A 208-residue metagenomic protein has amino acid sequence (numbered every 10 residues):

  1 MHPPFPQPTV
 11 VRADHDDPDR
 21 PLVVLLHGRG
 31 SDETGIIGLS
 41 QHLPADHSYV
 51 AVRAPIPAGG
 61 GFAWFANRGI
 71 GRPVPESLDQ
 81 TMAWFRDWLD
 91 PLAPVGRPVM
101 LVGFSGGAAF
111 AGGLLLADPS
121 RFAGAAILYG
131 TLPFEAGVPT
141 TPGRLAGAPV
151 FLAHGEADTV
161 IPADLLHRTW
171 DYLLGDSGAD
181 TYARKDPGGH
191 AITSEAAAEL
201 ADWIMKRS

Functional and structural regions predicted by a protein language model:
H2-V95: Serine-hydrolase catalytic machinery in alpha/beta-hydrolase-like enzymes
R20, R97, L145-V150, A179-D180: Short, proline-enriched alpha-helix->beta-strand connector loops that line the catalytic pocket of alpha/beta-hydrolase
G38, G113-A117: Active-site signature of alpha/beta-hydrolase-fold catalytic machinery across serine- and Asp/Cys-nucleophile hydrolases
G61-R68, G130-V150: Flexible "cap/lid" loop of the alpha/beta hydrolase fold
V102-G107, A111: Gly/Ala-rich beta-loop-alpha elbow adjacent to hydrolase catalytic centers
S120-P133: A conserved short beta-strand
F151-H154, D158: Short beta-strand/loop motif that positions the catalytic acidic residue of the alpha/beta-hydrolase fold
D164-S208: C-terminal catalytic histidine-bearing segment of alpha/beta-hydrolase fold enzymes
